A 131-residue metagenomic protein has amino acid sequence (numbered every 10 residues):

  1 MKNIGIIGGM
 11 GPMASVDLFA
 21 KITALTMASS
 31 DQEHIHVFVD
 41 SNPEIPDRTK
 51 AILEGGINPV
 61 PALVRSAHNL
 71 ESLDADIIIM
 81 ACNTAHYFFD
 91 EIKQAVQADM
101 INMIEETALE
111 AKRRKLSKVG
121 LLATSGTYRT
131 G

Functional and structural regions predicted by a protein language model:
M1-G131: Non-catalytic structural scaffold of enzyme domains
